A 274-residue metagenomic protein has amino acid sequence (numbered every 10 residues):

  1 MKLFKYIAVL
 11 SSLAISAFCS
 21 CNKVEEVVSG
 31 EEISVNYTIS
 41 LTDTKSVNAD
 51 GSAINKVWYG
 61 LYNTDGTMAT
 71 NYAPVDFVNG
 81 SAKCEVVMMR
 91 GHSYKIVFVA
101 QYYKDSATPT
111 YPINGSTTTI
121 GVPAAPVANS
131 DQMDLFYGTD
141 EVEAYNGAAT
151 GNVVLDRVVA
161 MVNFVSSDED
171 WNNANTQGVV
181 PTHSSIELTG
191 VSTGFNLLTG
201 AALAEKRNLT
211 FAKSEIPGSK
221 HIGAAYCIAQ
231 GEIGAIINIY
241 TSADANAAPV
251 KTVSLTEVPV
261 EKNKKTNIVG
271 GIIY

Functional and structural regions predicted by a protein language model:
M1-A8: Bacterial N-terminal signal peptides that target proteins for export
A8-S11, S16-T42, F164, N263-G270 (+1 more regions): Bacterial Sec-dependent N-terminal signal peptides
S11, V27-S29, A49, V86-M88 (+1 more regions): Generic marker of residues within folded, mature protein domains
V24, T38-S52, V165-Q177: Structural motif
G30, S52-I54, L155-V159, V179: Short, surface-exposed loop/turn motifs at beta-strand boundaries within globular domains
E32-N36, S81-K83, A148-T150, M161 (+1 more regions): Intrinsic-disorder/low-complexity, polar/charged segments enriched in Ser/Thr/Lys/Arg/Asp/Glu/Gln
N48-I113, W171-I273: Tryptophan-paired
T118-V158, V165-S167, V253-Y274: Extracellular beta-sheet/turn segments enriched in Thr/Pro/Gly and aliphatic residues
